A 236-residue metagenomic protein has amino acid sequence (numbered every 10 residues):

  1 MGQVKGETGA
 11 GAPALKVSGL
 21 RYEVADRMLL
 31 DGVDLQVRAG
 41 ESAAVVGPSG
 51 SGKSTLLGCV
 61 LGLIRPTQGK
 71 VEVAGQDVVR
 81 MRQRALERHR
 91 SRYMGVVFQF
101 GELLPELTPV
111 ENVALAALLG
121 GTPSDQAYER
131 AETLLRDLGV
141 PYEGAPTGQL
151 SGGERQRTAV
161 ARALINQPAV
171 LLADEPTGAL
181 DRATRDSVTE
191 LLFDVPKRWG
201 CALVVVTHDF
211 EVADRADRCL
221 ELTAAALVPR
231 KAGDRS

Functional and structural regions predicted by a protein language model:
L61: Helix-to-loop junction immediately C-terminal to a conserved catalytic motif
V78-G95: ABC ATPase NBD coupling module
L107-L115: Short coil-to-helix segment of the ABC ATPase nucleotide-binding domain corresponding to the Q-loop/switch region
L134-G148: Conserved ABC nucleotide-binding domain
P146-L150, E154-Q156: Conserved ABC ATPase signature
Q167: Conserved catalytic motifs of ABC-family nucleotide-binding domains
L171-D174: Catalytic Walker B motif of ABC-type/P-loop ATPase nucleotide-binding domains
